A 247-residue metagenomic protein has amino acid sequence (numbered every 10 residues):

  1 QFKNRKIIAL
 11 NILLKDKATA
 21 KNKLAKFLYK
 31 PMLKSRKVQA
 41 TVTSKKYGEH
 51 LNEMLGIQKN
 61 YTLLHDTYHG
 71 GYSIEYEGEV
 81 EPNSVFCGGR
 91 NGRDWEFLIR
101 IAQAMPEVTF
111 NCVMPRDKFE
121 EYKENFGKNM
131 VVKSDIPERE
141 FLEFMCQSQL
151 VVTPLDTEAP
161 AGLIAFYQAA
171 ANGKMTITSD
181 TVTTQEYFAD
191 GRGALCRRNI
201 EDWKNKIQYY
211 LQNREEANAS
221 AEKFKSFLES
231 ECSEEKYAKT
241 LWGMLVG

Functional and structural regions predicted by a protein language model:
D16-A40: Membrane-proximal helix-turn-helix segments that form the acceptor-binding/catalytic region of lipid-linked
R36-I74, C87: Donor nucleotide-sugar binding/catalytic pocket of nucleotide-sugar-dependent glycosyltransferases
E77-R93, I99-Q103, N111: Conserved donor-binding/catalytic core segment of Leloir-type glycosyltransferases
R116-L142: Nucleotide-activated donor-binding/catalytic signature segment of Leloir-type glycosyltransferases, i.e., the conserved
E121, D180-L195: Short acidic/histidine- and often glycine-rich active-site loop of Leloir-type glycosyltransferases that engages
C146-P160, K174: Acidic donor-binding loop of glycosyltransferase active sites
D190-E201, Y209-E215: Conserved acidic donor-binding segment of nucleotide-sugar-dependent glycosyltransferases
Q212-L245: A charged, aromatic-enriched C-terminal amphipathic alpha-helix characteristic of glycosyltransferases across folds
